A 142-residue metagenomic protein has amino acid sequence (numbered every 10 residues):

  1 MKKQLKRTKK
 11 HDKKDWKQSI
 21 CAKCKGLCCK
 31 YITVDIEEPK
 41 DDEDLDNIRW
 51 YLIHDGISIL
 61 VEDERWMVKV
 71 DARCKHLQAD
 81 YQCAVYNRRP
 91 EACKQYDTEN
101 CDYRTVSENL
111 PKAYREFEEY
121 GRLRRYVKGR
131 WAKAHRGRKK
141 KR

Functional and structural regions predicted by a protein language model:
M1-R142: Short loop/turn segments that flank or connect secondary-structure elements
